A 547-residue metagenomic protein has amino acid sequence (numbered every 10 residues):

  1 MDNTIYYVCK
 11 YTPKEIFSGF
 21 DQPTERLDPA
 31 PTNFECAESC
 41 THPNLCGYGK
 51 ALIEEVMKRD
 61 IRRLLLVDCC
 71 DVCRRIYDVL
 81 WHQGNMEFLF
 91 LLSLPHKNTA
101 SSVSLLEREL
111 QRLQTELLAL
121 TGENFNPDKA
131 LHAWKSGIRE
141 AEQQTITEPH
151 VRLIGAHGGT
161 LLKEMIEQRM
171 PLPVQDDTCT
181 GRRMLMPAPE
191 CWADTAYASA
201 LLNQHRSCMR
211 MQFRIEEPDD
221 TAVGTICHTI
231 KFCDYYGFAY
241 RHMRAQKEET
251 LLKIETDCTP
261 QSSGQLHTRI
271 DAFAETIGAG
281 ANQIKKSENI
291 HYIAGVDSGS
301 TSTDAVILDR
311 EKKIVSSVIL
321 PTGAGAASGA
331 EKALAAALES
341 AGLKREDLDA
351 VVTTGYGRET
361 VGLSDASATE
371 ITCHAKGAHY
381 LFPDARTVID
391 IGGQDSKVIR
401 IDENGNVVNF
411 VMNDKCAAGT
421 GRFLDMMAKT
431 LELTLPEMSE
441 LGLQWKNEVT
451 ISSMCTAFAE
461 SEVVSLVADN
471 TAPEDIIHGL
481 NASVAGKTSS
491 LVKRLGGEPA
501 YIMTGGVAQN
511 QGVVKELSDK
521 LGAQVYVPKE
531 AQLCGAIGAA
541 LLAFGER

Functional and structural regions predicted by a protein language model:
M1-I293, E311-K313, G323, C416-F423: An N-terminal assembly and electron-transfer interface module characteristic of large anaerobic redox and radical
E248-D257, E370-I371, S518-I537: Conserved phosphate-binding/catalytic loops in two-lobed NTP-binding clefts
T268, G421-D425, P528-R547: Glycine-rich phosphate-binding/hydrolytic loop that grips phosphoryl groups
S287-E311, R386-G405: Gly/Thr-rich phosphate-binding beta-strand-loop-beta motif of the actin/hexokinase/Hsp70
V296-S328, K332, A336, V407-K415: Short glycine-rich, Thr/Ser-proximal phosphate-binding strand/loop in the N-terminal lobe of ATP-dependent enzymes
T322-A326, V408-L443, N447, L541: Glycine-rich phosphate-binding loop plus the immediately following alpha-helix
Y356-G357, K493, G497-K520, A531-Q532: Glycine-rich phosphate-binding loops at beta-strand->alpha-helix junctions
A459-V492, Q532: Adenine-nucleotide phosphate-binding core of ATP-dependent small-molecule kinases
